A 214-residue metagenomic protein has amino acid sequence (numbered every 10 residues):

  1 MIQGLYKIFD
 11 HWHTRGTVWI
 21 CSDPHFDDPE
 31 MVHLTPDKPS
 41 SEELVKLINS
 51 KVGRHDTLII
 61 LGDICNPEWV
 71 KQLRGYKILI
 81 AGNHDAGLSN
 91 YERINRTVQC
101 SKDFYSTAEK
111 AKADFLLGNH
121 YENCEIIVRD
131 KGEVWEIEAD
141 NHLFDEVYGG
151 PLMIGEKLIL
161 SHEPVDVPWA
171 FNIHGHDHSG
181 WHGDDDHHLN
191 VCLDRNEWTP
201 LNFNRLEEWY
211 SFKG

Functional and structural regions predicted by a protein language model:
M1-Q72, E208-G214: N-terminal active-site segment of His-dependent metallophosphoesterases
S22-F26, G62-C65, N83-D85, E163-V165 (+2 more regions): Active-site metal-binding loops of divalent metal-dependent hydrolases
D28, E68, G87-N90, W181: Hydrophobic positions within alpha-helical membrane elements
L58, K77, H188: Hydrophobic anchor at the start of a short beta-strand that flanks the dinucleotide cofactor-binding loop
V70-G75, V165-V167: Short, conserved loop/helix-junction motifs that constitute active-site signature segments in enzyme catalytic cores
G75-R96: Active-site HxH/HxHxD metal-binding segment of metal-dependent hydrolases
R96-G214: Conserved beta-sheet core of the metallophosphoesterase superfamily
